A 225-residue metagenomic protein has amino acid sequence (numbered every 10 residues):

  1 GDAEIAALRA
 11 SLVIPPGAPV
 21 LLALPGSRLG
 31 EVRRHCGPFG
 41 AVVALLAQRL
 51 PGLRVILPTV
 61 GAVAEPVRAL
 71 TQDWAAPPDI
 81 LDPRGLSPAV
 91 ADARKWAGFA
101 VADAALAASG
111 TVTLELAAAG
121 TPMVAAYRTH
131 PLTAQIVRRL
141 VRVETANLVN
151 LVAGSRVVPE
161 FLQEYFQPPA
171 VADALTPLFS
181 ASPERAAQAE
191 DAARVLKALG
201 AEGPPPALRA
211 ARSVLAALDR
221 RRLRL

Functional and structural regions predicted by a protein language model:
G1-L225: Nucleotide-activated sugar donor-binding and catalytic core shared by glycosyltransferases and related lipid-linked
